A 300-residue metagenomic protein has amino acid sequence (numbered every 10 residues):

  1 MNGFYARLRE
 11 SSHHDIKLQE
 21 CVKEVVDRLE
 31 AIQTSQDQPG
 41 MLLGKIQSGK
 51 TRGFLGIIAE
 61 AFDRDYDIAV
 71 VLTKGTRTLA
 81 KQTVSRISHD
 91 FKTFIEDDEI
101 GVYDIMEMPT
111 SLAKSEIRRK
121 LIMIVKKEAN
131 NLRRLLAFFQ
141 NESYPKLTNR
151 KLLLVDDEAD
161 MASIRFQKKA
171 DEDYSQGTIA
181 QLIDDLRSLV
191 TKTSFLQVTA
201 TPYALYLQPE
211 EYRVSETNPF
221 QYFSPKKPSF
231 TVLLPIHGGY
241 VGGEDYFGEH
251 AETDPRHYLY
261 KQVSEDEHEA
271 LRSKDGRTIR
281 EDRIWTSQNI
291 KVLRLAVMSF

Functional and structural regions predicted by a protein language model:
M1-Q33: Pre-P-loop entry segment of helicase/translocase ATPase cores
S35-L42, D67-I68, R119-L121: Pre-Walker A (Motif I) flank of P-loop NTPase domains
Q36-F54: Walker A/P-loop
S48-R52, R77-K81, N130-L132, M161-I164 (+3 more regions): Flexible loop/turn segments at secondary-structure boundaries
T51-D65: Walker A/P-loop NTP-binding motif
G53, D67-K92, A200: Conserved Walker A/P-loop ATP-binding site and its immediately adjacent core in helicase/helicase-like ATPase domains
Y103-E158, S163-L186: Conserved RecA-like ASCE ATPase "motif II neighborhood" in helicase/translocase motors
R150-D156, R165-F300: Conserved P-loop NTPase catalytic core
